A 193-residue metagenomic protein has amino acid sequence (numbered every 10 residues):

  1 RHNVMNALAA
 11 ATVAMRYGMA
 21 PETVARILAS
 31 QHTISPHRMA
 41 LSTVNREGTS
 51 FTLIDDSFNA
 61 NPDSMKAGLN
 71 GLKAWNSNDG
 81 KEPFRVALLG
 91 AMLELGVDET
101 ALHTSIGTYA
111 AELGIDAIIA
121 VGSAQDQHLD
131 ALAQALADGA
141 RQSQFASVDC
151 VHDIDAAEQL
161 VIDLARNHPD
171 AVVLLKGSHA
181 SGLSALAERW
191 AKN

Functional and structural regions predicted by a protein language model:
H2, L8-N193: ATP-dependent carboxylate-amine ligase
